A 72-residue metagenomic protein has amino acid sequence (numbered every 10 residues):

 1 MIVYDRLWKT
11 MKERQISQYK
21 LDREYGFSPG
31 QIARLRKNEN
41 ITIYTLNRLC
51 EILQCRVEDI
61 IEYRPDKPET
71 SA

Functional and structural regions predicted by a protein language model:
D5-E24: Short basic helix-loop element that most often maps to the first helix and adjoining turn of HTH DNA-binding modules
K9, I61-A72: Short, charged recognition helix plus adjacent turn of helix-turn-helix-like nucleic-acid-binding domains
S17, T42-T45, R56: Residues that mark the N-terminal boundary/hinge immediately upstream of a DNA-recognition element
Y19, G30, E58: Key DNA-contact positions within bacterial/archaeal DNA-binding proteins
G26-I41: Recognition helix of helix-turn-helix/homeodomain-like DNA-binding domains that insert into the DNA major groove
E39-E51: Short, basic-rich loop-to-helix N-cap that marks the start of a DNA-contacting helix
